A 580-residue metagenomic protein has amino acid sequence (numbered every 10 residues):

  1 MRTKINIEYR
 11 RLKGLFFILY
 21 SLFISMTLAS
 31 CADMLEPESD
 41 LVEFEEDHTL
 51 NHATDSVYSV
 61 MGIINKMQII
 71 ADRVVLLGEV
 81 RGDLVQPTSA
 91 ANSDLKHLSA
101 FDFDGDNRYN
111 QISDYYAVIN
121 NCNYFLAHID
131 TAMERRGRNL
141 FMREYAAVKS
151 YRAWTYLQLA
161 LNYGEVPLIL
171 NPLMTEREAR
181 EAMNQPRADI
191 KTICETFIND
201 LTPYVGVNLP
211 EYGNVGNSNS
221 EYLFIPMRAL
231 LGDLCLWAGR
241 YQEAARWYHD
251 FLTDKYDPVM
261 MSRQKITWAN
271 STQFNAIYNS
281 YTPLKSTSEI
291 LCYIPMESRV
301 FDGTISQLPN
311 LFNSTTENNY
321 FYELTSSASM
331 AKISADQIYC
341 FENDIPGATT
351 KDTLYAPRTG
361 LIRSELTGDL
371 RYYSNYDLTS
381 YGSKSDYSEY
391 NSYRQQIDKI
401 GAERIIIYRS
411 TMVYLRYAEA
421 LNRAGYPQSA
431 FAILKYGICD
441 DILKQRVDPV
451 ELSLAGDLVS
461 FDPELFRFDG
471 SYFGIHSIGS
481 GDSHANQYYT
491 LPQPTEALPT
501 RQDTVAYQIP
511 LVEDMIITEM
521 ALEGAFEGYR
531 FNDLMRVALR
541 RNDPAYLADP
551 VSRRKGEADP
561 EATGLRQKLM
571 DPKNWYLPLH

Functional and structural regions predicted by a protein language model:
R2-A29: Sec-dependent bacterial lipoprotein signal peptides
C31, L291, P295, D302-Q307 (+3 more regions): Long, intrinsically disordered, low-complexity segments
C31-G78, Y546, R553-H580: Membrane-proximal, proline-rich intrinsically disordered regions
A32-M34, E165-I169, C194, I198-P210 (+4 more regions): Aromatic-residue-lined binding/catalytic grooves and analogous aromatic/hydrophobic interfacial grooves in multimeric
V57, N92-Y163, N184-E195, T202-N214 (+5 more regions): Conserved, well-structured interaction surfaces
I190-I193, V207-V215, V259-S280, I345-R363 (+3 more regions): Surface-exposed intrinsically disordered loops and tails
Y339-S410, A432, E451-L452: Flexible, polar/acidic helix-loop-strand segments at domain edges
